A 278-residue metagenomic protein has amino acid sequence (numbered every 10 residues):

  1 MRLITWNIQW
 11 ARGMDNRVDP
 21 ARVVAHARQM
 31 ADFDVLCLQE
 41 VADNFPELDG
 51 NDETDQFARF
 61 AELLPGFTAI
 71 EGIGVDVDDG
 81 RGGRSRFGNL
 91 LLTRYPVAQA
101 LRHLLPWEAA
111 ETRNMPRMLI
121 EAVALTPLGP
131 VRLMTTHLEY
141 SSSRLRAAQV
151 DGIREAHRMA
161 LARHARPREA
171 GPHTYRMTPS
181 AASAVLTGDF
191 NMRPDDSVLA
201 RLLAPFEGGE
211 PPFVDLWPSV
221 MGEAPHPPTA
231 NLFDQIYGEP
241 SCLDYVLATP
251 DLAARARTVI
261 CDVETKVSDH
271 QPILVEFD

Functional and structural regions predicted by a protein language model:
M1-A31, V35, T68, D76-D278: Active-site regions of metal-assisted phosphoester/phosphodiester hydrolases, unifying DNase/endonuclease modules
G13-V18, D43-D55, R81: Short, flexible/disordered intra-domain loops and linkers
L38-V41: Acidic/histidine-rich, surface-exposed loop or edge segments in extracytoplasmic proteins
D55-L63, N89-T93: Short, electropositive alpha-helical surface patch
